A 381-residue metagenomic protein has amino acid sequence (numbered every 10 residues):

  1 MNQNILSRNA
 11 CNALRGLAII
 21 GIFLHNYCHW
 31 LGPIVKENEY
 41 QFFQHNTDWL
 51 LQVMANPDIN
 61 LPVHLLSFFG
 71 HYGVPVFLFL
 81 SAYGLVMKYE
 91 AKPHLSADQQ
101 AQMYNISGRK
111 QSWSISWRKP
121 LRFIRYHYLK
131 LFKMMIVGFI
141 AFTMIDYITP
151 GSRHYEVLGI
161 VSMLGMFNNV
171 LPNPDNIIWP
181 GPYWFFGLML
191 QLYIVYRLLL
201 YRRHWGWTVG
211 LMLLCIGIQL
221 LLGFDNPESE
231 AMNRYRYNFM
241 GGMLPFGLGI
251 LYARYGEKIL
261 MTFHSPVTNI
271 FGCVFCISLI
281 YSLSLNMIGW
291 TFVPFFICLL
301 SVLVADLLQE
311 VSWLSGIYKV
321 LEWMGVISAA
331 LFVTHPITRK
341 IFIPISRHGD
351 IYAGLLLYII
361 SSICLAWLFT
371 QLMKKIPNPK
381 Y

Functional and structural regions predicted by a protein language model:
M1-I216, R347-Y381: Membrane-cytosol interface segments of multi-pass membrane proteins, especially ER/Golgi lipid-handling enzymes
H25-N26, F332-H335: Histidine-centered divalent metal-coordination motifs
P33-V35, T47, T143, T149 (+8 more regions): Residue-identity detector for threonine
Q219-A330, I337-Y358: Alpha-helical transmembrane segments and terminal signal-anchor/GPI-anchor hydrophobic tails, characterized by long
